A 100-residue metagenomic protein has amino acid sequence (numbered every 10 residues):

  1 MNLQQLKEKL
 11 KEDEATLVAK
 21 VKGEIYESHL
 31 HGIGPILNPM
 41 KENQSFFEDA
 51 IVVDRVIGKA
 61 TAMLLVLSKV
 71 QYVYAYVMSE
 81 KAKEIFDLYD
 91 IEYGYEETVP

Functional and structural regions predicted by a protein language model:
N2-Y76, T98-V99: Conserved mixed alpha/beta catalytic, RNA-binding, or beta-rich assembly cores of soluble enzyme, regulatory
K69, Y89-D90: Glycine-centered loop/turn motif at secondary-structure junctions
V77-A82: Short, polar loop motifs at secondary-structure junctions
F86: Short, polar/acidic, helix-capping and beta-turn segments at strand->helix junctions that line the mouths
I91-P100: Long, charge-dense
